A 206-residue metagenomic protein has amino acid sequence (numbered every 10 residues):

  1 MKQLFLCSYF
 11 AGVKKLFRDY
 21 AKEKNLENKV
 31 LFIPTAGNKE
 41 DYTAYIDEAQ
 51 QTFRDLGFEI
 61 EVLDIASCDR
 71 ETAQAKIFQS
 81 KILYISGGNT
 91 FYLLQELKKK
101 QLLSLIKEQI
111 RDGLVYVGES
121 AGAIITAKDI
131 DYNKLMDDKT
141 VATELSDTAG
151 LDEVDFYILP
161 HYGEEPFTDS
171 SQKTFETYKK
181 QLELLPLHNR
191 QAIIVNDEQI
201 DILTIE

Functional and structural regions predicted by a protein language model:
M1-I82, S86: N-terminal beta1-alpha1 cap of cysteine-dependent amidohydrolase-like domains
Q3, S120-G122: Compositionally biased, low-hydrophobicity segments enriched in charged and small polar residues
F5, Y116-V117: Structural detector of well-ordered beta-strand residues that form the stable sheet scaffold of enzyme domains
C7-F10, E59-I65, L93-E96, L135-D137 (+1 more regions): Short, flexible loop segments at the rims of nucleotide/cofactor-binding pockets, characterized by
S86, L94-V115, G122-E206: Active-site-adjacent pocket-lining segments in enzyme domains
T90: Conserved Motif II region of HX4D acyltransferases
